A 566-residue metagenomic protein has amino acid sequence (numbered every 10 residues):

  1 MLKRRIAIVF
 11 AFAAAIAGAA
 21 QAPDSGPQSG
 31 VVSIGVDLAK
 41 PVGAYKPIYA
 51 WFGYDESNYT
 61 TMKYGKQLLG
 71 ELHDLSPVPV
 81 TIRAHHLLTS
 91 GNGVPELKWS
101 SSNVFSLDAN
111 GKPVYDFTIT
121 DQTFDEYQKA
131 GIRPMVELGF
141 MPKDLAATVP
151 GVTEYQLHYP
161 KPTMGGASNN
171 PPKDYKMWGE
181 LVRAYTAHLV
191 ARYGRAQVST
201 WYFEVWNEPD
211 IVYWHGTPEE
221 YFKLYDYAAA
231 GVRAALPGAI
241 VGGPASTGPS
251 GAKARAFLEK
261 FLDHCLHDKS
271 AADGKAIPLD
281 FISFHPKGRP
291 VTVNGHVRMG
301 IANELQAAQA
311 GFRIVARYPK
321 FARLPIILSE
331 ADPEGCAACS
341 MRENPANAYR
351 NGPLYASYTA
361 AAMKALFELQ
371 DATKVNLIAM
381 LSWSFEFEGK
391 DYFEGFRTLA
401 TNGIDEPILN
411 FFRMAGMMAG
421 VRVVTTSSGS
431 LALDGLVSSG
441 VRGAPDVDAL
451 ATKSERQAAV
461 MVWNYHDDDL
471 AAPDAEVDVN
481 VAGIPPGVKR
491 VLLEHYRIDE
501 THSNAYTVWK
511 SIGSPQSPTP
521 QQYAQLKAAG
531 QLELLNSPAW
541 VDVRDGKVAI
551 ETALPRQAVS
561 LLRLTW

Functional and structural regions predicted by a protein language model:
M1-K3: N-terminal secretory signal peptides that target proteins for export/translocation
A7-A17: Bacterial N-terminal signal peptides
A19-Y202, T217-P249, D273-P278, R317-A322 (+5 more regions): Non-catalytic accessory regions flanking glycosidase/transglycosidase catalytic cores in CAZymes
V94-E96, W214-H215, T292-H296, A338-P345 (+1 more regions): Short acidic, glycine/proline-rich loop/turn micro-motifs
M141-K143, W206-I211, S246-G251, E330-C336 (+1 more regions): Short, internal active-site loops enriched in acidic
V152-H158, K253-L266, C339-A356, D391-G403: Short, electropositive alpha-helical surface patch
V182, S199-W201, V205-N207, A239 (+6 more regions): Aromatic- and acid-rich polysaccharide-binding/catalytic face of secreted or lumenal carbohydrate-active enzymes
K287-R342, A362, L369, T373-M380: Glycoside hydrolase catalytic-domain groove-lining segments
